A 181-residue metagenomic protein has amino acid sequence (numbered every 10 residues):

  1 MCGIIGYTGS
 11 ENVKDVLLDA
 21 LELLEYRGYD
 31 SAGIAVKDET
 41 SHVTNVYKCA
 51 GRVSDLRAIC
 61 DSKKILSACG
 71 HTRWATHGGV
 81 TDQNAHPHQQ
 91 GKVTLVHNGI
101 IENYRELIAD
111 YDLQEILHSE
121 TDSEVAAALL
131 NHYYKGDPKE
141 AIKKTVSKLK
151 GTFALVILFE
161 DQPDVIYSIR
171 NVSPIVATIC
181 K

Functional and structural regions predicted by a protein language model:
M1-K181: Conserved short alpha-helical segments that host acidic/polar catalytic motifs at enzyme active sites
